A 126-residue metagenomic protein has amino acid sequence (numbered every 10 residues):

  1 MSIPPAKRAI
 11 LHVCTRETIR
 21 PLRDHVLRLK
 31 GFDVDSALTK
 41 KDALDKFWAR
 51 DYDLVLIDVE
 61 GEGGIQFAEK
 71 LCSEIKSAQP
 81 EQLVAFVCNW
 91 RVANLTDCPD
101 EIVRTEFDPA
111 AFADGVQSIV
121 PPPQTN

Functional and structural regions predicted by a protein language model:
P5-A9: Phosphate-coordination loops involved in phosphoryl transfer and adenosine-cofactor binding
R16-D35: Two-component/phosphorelay signaling modules centered on CheY-like receiver
E17, K41, V87-A93: Short, polar loop motifs at secondary-structure junctions
L38-L54, E62: Acidic, metal-coordinating helix/loop segments flanking the phosphotransfer/catalytic sites of two-component signaling
W48-R50, E74-Q82: Conserved phosphotransfer cores of two-component systems
L56-S77: Conserved phosphotransfer microenvironments
D58, L83-N89: Short beta-strand elements of ligand-binding domains
C88-T125: Output/docking surface of receiver
